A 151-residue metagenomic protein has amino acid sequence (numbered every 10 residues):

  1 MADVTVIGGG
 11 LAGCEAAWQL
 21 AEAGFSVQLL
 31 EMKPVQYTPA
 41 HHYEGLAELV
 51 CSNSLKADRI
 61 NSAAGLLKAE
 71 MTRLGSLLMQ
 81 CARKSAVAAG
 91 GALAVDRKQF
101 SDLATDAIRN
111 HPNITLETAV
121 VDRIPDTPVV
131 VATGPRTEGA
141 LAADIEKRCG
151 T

Functional and structural regions predicted by a protein language model:
M1-A12: Beta1/beta-strand and adjacent pyrophosphate-binding region of the FAD-binding site in flavoprotein oxidoreductases
A16, P39, A140-A142: Short glycine-/acidic-enriched loop or helix-start segments at secondary-structure transitions that form or flank
W18-Q80: N-terminal FAD cofactor-binding segment of flavoenzymes
D58-A63, A86-L103, T133-A140: Short beta-strand to alpha-helix junction loop
Q80-A86: Short, basic/glycine-rich phosphate-binding loops at helix/coil junctions that contact nucleotide phosphates
A107-T151: Predominantly flavin-linked oxidoreductase catalytic cores and closely associated redox partners
